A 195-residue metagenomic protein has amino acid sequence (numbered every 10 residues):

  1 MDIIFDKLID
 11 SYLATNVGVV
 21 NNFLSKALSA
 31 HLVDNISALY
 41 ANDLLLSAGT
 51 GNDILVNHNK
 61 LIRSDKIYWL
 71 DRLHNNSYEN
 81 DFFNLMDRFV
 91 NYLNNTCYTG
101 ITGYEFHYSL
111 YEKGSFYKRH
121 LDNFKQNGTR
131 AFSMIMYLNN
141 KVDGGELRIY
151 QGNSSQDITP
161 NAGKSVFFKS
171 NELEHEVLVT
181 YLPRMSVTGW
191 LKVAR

Functional and structural regions predicted by a protein language model:
D2-T96: Non-heme Fe(II)/2-oxoglutarate
S11, Y137-L138: Conserved catalytic core of Hanks-type protein kinase domains
V20-N21, S47-G49, T102-G103, R119 (+2 more regions): Short, hydrophobic secondary-structure boundary micro-motifs
L24, L110-E112, E172: Short, flexible loop/turn elements at secondary-structure junctions
T99-H107: A short coil-to-beta-strand element that immediately follows conserved catalytic motifs
Y108-N127: Conserved short histidine dyad/triad with adjacent acidic residue
F124-K125, R130, N139-R195: Catalytic core of Fe(II)/2-oxoglutarate
